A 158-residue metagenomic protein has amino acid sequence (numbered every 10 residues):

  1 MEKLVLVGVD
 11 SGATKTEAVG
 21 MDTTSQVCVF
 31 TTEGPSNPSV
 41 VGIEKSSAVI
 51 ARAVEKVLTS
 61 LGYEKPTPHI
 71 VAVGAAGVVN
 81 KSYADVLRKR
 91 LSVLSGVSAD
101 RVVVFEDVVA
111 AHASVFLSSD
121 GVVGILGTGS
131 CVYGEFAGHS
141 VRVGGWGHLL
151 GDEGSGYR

Functional and structural regions predicted by a protein language model:
M1, D100-V123: Conserved phosphate-binding catalytic cores of ATP/NTP-utilizing and phosphoryl-transfer enzymes
V5-R52, S140-V141, G145-G147: Short glycine-rich, Thr/Ser-proximal phosphate-binding strand/loop in the N-terminal lobe of ATP-dependent enzymes
L6-D10, P68-A72, G121-I125, V132: Short glycine-aspartate micro-motif
T16-M21, A113, G124, S130-E135: Short beta-strand scaffold segments in enzyme catalytic cores
D22-V27, V86-G96, S118-V122, A137-R142: A glycine- and small-aliphatic-rich helix-loop capping segment at beta-alpha/alpha-beta transitions that lines
F30-P66, G77, K81-V86: N-terminal phosphate-binding loop and adjacent alpha-helix
G42, D120, C131-R158: Glycine/GP-enriched mid-protein hinge/lid loop-to-helix segment characteristic of carbohydrate kinases
L58-S95, R101-V104, V115-F116: Short beta-strand-loop/turn "lid" adjacent to the catalytic site in phosphate-handling enzymes
